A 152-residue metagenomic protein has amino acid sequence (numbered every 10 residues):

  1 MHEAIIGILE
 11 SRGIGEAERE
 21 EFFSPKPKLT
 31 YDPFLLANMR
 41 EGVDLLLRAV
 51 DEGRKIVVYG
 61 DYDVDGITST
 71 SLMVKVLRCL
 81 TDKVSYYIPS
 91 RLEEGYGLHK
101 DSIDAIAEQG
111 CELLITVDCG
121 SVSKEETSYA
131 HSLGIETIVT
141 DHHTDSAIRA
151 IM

Functional and structural regions predicted by a protein language model:
M1-M152: Replace "Mg2+/Mn2+-dependent" with "divalent metal-dependent
